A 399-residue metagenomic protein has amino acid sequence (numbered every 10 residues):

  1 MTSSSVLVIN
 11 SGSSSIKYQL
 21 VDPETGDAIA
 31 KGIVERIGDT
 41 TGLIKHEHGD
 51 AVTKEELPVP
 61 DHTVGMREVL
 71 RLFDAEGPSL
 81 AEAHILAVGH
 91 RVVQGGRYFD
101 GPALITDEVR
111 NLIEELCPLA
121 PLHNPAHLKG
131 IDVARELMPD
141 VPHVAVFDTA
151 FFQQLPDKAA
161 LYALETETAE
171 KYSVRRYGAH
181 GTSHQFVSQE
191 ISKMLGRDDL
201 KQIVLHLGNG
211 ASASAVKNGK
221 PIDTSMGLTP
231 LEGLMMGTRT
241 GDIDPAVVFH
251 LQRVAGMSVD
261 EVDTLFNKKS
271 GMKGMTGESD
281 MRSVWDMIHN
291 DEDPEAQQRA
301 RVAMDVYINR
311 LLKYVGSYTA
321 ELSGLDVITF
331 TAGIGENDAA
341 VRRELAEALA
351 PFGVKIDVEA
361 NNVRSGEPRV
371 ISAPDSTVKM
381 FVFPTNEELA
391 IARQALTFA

Functional and structural regions predicted by a protein language model:
V6, S15-V59, G227: Short glycine-rich, Thr/Ser-proximal phosphate-binding strand/loop in the N-terminal lobe of ATP-dependent enzymes
S11-G12, H90-Q94, L207-N209, L325 (+1 more regions): Glycine-rich beta-strand-to-loop/alpha-helix junction loops that act as flexible
F73-H123, V144, A150-L161: Short beta-strand-loop/turn "lid" adjacent to the catalytic site in phosphate-handling enzymes
H90, P121-P125, P142-F147, Q153 (+4 more regions): General beta-strand structural signal in soluble alpha/beta enzymes
F151-V254: Glycine-rich phosphate-binding loop of actin/hexokinase-like ATP-binding domains
V187-E190, M194, D305-S323: Phosphate/ATP-binding catalytic cores across multiple sugar-kinase/actin-like superfamilies, primarily ASKHA
A255-A303: A mobile "lid/hinge" subdomain adjacent to the ATP/sugar-phosphate binding pocket shared across diverse ATP-dependent
A339, R343-E387: Conserved phosphate-binding/catalytic loops in two-lobed NTP-binding clefts
